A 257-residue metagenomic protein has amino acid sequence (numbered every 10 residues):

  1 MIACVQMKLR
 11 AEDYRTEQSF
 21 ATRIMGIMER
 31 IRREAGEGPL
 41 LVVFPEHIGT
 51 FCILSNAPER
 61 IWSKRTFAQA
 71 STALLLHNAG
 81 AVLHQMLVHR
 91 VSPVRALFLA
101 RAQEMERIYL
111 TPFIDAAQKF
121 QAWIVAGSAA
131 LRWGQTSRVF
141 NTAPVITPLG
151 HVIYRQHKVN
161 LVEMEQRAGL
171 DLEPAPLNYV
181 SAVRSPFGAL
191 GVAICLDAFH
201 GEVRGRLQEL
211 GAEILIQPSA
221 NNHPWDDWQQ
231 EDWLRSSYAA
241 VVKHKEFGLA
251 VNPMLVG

Functional and structural regions predicted by a protein language model:
M1-E17, R155-H157, G188-D197, I216: Active-site-proximal beta-strand elements of phosphoester/diester hydrolases
I2, G26-R60, V82-L87, P93-R101 (+6 more regions): Active-site beta-strand/loop signature of hydrolases that rely on acidic residues for catalysis
E12, T50-L54, W133-T136, P224-W225: Short catalytic/ligand-binding loop motif for oxyanion handling, primarily in non-cytosolic enzymes, centered on
T16-R30, Q103-T111, Q229-A240: Well-ordered, non-membrane alpha-helical segments in soluble/globular domains
M25, P174-A182, G188-E202, E231-D232: A Trp-anchored, charged/polar loop motif used as the substrate-binding/catalytic surface of acyl/ester-handling
L54-Q69, V145: Aromatic- and acidic-residue-enriched segments that line the glycan-binding/catalytic groove of carbohydrate-active
F67-G191, E246-G257: Catalytic-core segment of enzymes that process non-peptidic bonds
Y109-V125, C195-G257: CN hydrolase (nitrilase-like) catalytic-core segments centered on the catalytic cysteine and neighboring Lys/Glu
